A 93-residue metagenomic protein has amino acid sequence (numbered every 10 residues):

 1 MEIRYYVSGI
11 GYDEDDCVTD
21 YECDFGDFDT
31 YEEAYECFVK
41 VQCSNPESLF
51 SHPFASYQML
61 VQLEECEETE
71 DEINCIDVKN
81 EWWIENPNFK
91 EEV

Functional and structural regions predicted by a protein language model:
M1, E32, P53-Y57: Low-complexity, intrinsically disordered regions enriched in charged/polar residues
M1-D24: Short aromatic-glycine-(Arg/Gly/Cys) micro-motifs in beta-strand/loop hairpins
Y5-G9, F28-T30, A34, F38 (+1 more regions): Hydrophobic beta-strand residues in large extracellular and virion-surface proteins
C17-T19, F28-H52: A short, charged, amphipathic alpha-helix used as a generic interaction element across diverse proteins
D24-D27, C75: Residue-level detector of high-confidence beta-strand sites
K40-V93: Short, mixed-charge low-complexity intrinsically disordered segments
